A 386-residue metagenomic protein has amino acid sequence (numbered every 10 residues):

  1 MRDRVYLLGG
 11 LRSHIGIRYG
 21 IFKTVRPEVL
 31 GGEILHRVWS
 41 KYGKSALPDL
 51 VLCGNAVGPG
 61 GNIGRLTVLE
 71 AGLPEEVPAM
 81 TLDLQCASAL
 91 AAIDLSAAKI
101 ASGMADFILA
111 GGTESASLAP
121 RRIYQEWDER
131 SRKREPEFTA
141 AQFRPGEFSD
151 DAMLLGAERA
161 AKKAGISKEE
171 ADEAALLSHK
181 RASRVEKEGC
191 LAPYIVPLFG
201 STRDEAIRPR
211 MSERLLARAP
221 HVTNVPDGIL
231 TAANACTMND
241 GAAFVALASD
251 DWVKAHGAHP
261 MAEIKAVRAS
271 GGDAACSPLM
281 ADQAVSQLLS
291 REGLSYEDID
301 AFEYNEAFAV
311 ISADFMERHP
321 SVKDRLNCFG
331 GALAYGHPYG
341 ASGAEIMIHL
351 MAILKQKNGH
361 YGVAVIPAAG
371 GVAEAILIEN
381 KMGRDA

Functional and structural regions predicted by a protein language model:
R2, F107-R159: Flexible glycine-/small-residue-enriched beta->alpha junction loops that bind anionic phosphate/pyrophosphate groups
R12, T24-G32, E170-A255, K323-R325: N-terminal extracellular/periplasmic Venus flytrap/periplasmic-binding protein-like
K23-A87, A91-I100, A105-I108, T113-D128 (+3 more regions): Conserved beta-ketoacyl condensing-enzyme motif
P27-Y42, I63-T67, A92-L95, M153-A160 (+4 more regions): Short, well-ordered amphipathic alpha-helical segments that serve as non-catalytic structural scaffolds within diverse
H36-P48, A160, A164-G165, V253-P260 (+2 more regions): Phosphate/pyrophosphate-binding loops at sites that engage ATP/ADP/AMP, CoA/4′-phosphopantetheine, polyphosphate
N55-D106, E147-A152, R210-T237, E317-E345 (+2 more regions): Conserved catalytic cysteine-centered active-site region of acyl-thioester-dependent Claisen-condensing enzymes
L84-E114, A161-C190, V245-D251, P338-G359 (+1 more regions): Active-site-proximal alpha-helical scaffold in enzymes
E158, K265-A334: Active-site pocket-lining segment
